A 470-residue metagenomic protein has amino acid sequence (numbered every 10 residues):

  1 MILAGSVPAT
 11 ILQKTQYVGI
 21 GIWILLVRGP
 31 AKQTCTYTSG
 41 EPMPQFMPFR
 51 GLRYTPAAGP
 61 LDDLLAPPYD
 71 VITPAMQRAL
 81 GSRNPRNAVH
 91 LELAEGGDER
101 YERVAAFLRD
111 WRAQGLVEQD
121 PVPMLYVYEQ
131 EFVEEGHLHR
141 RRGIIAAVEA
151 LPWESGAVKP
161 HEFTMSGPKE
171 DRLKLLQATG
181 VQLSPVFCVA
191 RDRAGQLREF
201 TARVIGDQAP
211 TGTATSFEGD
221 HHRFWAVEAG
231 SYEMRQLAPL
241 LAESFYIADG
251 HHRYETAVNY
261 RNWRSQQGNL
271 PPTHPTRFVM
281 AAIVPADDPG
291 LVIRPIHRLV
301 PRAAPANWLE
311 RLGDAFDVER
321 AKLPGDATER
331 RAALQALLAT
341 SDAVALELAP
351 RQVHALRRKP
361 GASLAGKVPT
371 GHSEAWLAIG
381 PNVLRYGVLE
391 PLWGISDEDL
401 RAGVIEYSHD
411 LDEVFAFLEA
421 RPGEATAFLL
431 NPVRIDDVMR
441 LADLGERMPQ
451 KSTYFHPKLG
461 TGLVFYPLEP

Functional and structural regions predicted by a protein language model:
S6-A9: Cationic, amphipathic, low-complexity segments that mediate targeting or membrane/lipid association
Q13: Detector for the Zn2+-coordinating histidines of canonical Cys2His2
S39-P470: Surface-exposed, charge/polar-rich loops and edge strands
